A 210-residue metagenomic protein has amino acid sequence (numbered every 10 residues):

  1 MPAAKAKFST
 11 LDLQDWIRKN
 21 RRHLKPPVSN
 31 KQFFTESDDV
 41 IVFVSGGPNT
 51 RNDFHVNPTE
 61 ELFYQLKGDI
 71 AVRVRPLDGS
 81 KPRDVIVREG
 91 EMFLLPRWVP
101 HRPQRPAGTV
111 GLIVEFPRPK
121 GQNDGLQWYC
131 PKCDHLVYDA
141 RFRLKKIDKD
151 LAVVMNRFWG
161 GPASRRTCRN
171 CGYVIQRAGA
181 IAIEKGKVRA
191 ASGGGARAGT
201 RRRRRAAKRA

Functional and structural regions predicted by a protein language model:
M1-G46, T50-D53, N156-A210: A short, N-terminal "cap"/entry segment at the start of jelly-roll beta-barrel domains of the cupin/DSBH fold
S37, P48-L62, S80-K81, A107: A short beta-loop-beta micro-motif enriched in histidine and acidic residues
V42, D53-H55, E60-Q65, D84-V85 (+2 more regions): His/acidic/aromatic-lined binding-pocket segments of jelly-roll/cupin-type domains and related regulatory beta-sandwich
S45, I86-A107, F116: Conserved metal-binding segment of the jelly-roll/cupin
S45-G46, V56-P76, G111, E115-F116: Short, conserved beta-strand element in jelly-roll/cupin
F63, W128-P131, R166: Cys/His-enriched microdomains
P106-G125: A short hydrophobic beta-strand segment most commonly corresponding to one strand of the jelly-roll/cupin
P131-D134, C171: Short Cys/His-rich metal-coordination motifs, predominantly Zn2+-binding knuckles/fingers
